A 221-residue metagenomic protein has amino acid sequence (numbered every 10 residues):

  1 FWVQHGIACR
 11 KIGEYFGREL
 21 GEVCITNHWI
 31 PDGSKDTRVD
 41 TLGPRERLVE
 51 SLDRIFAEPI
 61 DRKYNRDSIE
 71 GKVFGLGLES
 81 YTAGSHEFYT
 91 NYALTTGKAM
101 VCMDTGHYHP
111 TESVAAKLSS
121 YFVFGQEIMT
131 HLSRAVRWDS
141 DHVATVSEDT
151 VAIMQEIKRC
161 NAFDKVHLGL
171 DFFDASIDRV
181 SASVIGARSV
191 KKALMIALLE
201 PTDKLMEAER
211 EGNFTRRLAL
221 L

Functional and structural regions predicted by a protein language model:
F1-T96, M100, L220: Active-site acidic/histidine proton-transfer and metal-coordination neighborhood in alpha/beta enzyme cores
P31-K35, E70-L76, G106-P110, S133-R137 (+1 more regions): Active-site beta-loop-alpha junctions enriched in small/polar residues
F88-T95, K117-G125, Q155: Short, surface-exposed basic-aromatic patches at helix termini and helix-loop junctions that form
P110-W138, H142, L168-F172: A short alpha/beta connector and helix-capping loop motif
T111-S120, S140-V151, D178-R188: Histidine/acidic-residue-rich catalytic or RNA/ligand-binding cores of hydrolases and nuclease-related proteins
L132, R159-D164: Structured mid-domain segments that build the active-site/substrate or prosthetic-cofactor binding neighborhood
D149-R159, S189-L194: Acidic, Ser/Thr-rich peripheral helices and adjacent loops at domain boundaries
A175-L221: C-terminal extensions of enzymes
